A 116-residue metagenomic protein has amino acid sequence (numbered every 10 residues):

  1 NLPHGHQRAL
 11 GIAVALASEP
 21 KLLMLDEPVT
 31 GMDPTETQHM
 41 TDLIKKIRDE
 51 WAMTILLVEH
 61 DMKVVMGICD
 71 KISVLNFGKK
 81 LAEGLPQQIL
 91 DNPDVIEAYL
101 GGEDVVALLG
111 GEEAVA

Functional and structural regions predicted by a protein language model:
N1-A116: Glycine-rich phosphate-binding loops of nucleotide-dependent enzymes
